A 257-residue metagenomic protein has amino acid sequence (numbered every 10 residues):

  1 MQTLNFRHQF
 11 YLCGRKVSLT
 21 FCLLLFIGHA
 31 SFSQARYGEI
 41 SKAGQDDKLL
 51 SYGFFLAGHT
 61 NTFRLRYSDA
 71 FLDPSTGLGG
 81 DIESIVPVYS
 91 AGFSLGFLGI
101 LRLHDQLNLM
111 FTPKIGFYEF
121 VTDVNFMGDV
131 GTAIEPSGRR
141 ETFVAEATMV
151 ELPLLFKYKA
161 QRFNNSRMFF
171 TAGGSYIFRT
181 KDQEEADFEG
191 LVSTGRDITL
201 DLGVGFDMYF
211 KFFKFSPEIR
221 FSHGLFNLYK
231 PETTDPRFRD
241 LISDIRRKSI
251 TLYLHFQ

Functional and structural regions predicted by a protein language model:
M1-D46: Cleavable N-terminal export/targeting peptides
F32-A91, Q257: Short glycine/proline- and aromatic-enriched beta-strand/turn motifs that initiate or cap beta-hairpins
D47, H104-Q106, Q161-N165, Y209-F213 (+1 more regions): Outer-membrane beta-barrel channels and translocator barrels
K48-Y52, Y89-F93, E146-V150, S166 (+2 more regions): Residues that define the transmembrane beta-barrel architecture of outer-membrane proteins
F54-G58, F93-L101, P113-I115, L152-Y158 (+4 more regions): Residues on the lipid-exposed face of transmembrane beta-strands in outer-membrane beta-barrel proteins
H59-F63, G116-F120, S175-K181, S222-F226: Structural signature of outer-membrane beta-barrel domains
R66-V86, E119-A145, K181-S193, Y229-S243: Flexible, solvent-exposed loop segments that connect beta-strands
G195-D197, G205-Q257: Predominantly the C-terminal beta-signal and adjacent terminal strand-loop region of outer-membrane beta-barrel
